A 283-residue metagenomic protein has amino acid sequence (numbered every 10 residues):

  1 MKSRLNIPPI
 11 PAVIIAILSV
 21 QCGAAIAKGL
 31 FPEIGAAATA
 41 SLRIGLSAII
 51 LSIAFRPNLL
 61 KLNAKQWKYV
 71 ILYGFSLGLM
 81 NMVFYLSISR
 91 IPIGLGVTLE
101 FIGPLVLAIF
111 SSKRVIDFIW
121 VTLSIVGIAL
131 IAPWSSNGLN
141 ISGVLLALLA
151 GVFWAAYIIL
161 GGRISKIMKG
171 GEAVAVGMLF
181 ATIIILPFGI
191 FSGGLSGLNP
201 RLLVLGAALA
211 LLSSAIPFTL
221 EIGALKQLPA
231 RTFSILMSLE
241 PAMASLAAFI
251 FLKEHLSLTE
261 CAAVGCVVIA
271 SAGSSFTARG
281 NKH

Functional and structural regions predicted by a protein language model:
M1-A38, L72-F75, L79-V83, V126 (+3 more regions): Glycine-/small-residue-enriched transmembrane alpha-helix faces in small-molecule transporters and effluxers
M1-L18, A48-L72, K113-I119, S136-S142 (+4 more regions): Membrane-interface interhelical linkers
K2-S3, I44, L202, S238-H283: C-terminal-most transmembrane helix of multi-pass membrane proteins
I26, E33-L79, L107, L123 (+3 more regions): Transmembrane alpha-helices of multi-pass small-molecule transport proteins
L30, T39, R43, S87 (+8 more regions): Hydrophobic/aromatic residues within transmembrane alpha-helices of multi-pass small-molecule transporters
A38-S41, G45, Y85-V115, A150 (+1 more regions): Specific alpha-helical transmembrane segments that line the substrate/conduction pathway and gating interfaces
L42, V97-L99, L160-T182, S214-I250: Helix-helix packing/entry segments at the starts of transmembrane helices
A64, V97-E100, F110-I131, N137-V144 (+2 more regions): Loop-to-transmembrane alpha-helix entry segments
